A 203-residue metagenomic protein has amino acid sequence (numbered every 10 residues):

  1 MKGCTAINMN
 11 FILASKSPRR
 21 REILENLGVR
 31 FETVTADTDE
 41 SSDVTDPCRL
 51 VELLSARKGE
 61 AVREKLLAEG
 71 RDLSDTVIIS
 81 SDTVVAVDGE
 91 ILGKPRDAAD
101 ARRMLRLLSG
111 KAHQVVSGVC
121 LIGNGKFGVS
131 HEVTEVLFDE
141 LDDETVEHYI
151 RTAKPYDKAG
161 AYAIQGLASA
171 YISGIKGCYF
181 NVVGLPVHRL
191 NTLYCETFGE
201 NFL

Functional and structural regions predicted by a protein language model:
M1-K2, K65: A generic local structural motif
G3, I7-V29: N-terminal beta1-alpha1 ligand-phosphate binding loop
N10-I12, E25, D46-L203: Anionic-ligand binding patches
K16, A36, N124: Cofactor-binding loop segments of dinucleotide-utilizing enzymes, especially the Rossmann-like FAD- and NAD(P)+-binding
R30-E32, C48: Active-site regions of enzymes building and remodeling cell-envelope glycoconjugates
E32-E40: A short beta-strand-loop structural module common to alpha/beta enzyme folds
D43: Short Asp/Glu-rich motifs
